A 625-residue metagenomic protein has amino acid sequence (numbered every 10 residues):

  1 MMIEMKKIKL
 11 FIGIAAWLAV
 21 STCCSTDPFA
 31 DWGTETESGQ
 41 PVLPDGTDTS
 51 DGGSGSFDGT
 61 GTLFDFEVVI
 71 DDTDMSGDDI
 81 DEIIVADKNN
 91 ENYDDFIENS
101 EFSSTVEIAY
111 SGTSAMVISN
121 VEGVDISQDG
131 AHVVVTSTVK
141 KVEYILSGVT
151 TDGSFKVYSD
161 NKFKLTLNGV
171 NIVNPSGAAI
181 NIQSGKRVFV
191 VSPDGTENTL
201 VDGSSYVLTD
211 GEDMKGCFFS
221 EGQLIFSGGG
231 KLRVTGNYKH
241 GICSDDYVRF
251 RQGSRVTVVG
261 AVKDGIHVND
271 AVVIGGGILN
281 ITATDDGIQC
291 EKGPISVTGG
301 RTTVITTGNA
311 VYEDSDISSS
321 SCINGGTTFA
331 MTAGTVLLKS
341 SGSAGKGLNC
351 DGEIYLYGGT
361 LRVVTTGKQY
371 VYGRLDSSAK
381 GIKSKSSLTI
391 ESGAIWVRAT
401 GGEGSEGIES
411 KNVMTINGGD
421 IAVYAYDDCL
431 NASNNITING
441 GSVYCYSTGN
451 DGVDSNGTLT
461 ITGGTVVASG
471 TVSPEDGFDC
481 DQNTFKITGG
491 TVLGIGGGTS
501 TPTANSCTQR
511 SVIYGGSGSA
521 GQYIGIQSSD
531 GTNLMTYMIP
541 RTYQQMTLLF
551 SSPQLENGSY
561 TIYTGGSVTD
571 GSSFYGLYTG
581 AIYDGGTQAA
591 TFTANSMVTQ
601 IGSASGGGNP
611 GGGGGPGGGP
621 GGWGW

Functional and structural regions predicted by a protein language model:
M1-M2, G622: Short hotspots in intrinsically disordered terminal tails
M2-I12: Bacterial N-terminal signal peptides that target proteins for export
G13-L18: Hydrophobic helical h-region of N-terminal Sec-dependent signal peptides in bacterial secretory/periplasmic proteins
A19-C23: C-terminal motif of bacterial Sec signal peptides marking the signal peptidase cleavage site
S25-W625: A composition-driven surface/loop motif
